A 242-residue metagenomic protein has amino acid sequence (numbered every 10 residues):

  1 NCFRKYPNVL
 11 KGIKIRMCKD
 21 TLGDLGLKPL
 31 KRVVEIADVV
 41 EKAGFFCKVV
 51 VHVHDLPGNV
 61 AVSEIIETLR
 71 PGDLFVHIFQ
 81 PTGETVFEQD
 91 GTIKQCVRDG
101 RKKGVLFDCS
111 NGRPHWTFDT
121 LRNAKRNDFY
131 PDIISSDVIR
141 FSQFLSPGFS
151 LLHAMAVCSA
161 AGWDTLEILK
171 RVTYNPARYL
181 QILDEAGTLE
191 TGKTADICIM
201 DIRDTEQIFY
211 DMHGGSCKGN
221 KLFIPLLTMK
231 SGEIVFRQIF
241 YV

Functional and structural regions predicted by a protein language model:
N1, D90-G91, G148-S150: Short, surface-exposed amphipathic charged segments that create phosphate/polyanion-binding patches used for binding
N1-R16: Divalent-metal coordination cores built from histidine and acidic residues
R4-N8, E35-F45, E67-P71, K102-V105 (+5 more regions): Generic secondary-structure signature for well-ordered alpha-helical cores
I15-A124, D128-L145: Active-site core of metal-dependent hydrolases
E67, L180, G187-E190, N220 (+1 more regions): Residue "hotspots" at secondary-structure boundaries inside conserved domains
D119-I202: His/Asp/Glu-enriched, well-ordered alpha-helical/loop segment that forms or immediately abuts the divalent-metal
T194-V242: C-terminal cap of metal-dependent C-N hydrolases
